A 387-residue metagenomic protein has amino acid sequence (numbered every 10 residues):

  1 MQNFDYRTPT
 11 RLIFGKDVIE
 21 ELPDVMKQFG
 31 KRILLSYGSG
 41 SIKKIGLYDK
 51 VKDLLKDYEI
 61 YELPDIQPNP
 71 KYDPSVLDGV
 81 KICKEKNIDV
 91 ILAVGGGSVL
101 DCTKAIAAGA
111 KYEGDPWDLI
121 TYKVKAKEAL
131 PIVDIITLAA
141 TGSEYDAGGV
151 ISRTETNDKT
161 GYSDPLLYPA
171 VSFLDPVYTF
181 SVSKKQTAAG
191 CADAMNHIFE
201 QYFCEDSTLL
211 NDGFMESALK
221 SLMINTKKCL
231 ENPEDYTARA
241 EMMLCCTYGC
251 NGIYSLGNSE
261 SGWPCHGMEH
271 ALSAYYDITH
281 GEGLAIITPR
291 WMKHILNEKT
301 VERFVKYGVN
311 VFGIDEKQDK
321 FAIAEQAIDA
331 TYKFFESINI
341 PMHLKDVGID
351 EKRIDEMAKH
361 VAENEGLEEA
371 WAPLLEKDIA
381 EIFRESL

Functional and structural regions predicted by a protein language model:
M1-V90, L344: ATP/NTP phosphate-donor binding region
T10, E20, Y112-T208, E302 (+1 more regions): A glycine/threonine-rich phosphate-anchoring loop and its flanking beta-alpha core in nucleotide/phosphate-binding
K16-D17, Y37-S39, I66, V94-G96 (+5 more regions): Fold-independent oxyanion-binding glycine-rich loops and adjacent beta-strand/coil segments at enzyme active sites
D78-V80, V99-E113, Y145-D146: Short Gly/Thr/Asp-enriched flexible loops that form oxyanion-binding sites at enzyme active sites
I88-I106, T137-S143, Y275-I278: Glycine/serine-rich anion-binding loops at beta->alpha junctions that coordinate negatively charged ligand groups
Q201-A330: Active-site segments that bind and position negatively charged phosphate/pyrophosphate groups
V311-L387: C-terminal charged capping/lid subdomain of soluble metabolic enzymes
